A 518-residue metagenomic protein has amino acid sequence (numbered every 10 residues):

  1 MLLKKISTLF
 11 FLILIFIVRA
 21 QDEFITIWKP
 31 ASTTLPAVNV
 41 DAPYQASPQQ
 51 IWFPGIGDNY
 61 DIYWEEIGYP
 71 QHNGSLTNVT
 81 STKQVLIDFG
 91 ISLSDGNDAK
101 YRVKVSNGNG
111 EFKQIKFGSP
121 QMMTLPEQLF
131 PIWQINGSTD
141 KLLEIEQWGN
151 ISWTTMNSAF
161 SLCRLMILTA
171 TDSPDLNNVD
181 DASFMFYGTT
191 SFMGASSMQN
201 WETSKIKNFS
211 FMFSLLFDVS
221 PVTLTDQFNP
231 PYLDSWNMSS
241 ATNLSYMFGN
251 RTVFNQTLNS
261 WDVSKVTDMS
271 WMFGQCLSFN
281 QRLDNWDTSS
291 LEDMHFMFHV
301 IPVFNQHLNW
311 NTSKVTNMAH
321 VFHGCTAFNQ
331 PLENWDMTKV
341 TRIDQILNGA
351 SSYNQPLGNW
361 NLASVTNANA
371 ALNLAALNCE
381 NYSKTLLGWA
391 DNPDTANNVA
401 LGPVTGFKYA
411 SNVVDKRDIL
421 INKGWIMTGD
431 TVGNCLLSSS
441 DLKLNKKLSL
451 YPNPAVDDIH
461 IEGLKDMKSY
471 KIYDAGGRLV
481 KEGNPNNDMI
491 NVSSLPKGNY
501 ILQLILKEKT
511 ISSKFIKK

Functional and structural regions predicted by a protein language model:
M1-F24, S439, N453, L502-L504 (+1 more regions): Bacterial Sec-dependent N-terminal signal peptides
M1-K4, L9, I13, T225 (+4 more regions): Compositionally biased, low-complexity segments enriched in small residues
K5, L12-F16, K205, V300 (+2 more regions): Generic short N-terminal amphipathic or hydrophobic helices
F10-L12, P43, W52, L93-D95 (+7 more regions): Generic marker of residues within folded, mature protein domains
L14-F16, S138, I421, L444 (+1 more regions): Short, structurally constrained coil/turn elements that cap an alpha-helix or connect an alpha-helix to the following
Q21-L436: Negatively charged
L442-K518: C-terminal outer-membrane/trafficking sorting elements
